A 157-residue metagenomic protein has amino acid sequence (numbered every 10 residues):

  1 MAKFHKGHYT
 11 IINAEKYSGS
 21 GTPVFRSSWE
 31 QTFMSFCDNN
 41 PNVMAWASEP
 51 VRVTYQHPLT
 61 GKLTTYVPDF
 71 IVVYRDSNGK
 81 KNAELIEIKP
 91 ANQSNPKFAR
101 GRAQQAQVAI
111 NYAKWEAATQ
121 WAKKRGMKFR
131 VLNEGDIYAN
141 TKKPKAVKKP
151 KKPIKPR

Functional and structural regions predicted by a protein language model:
M1-R157: Electrostatic, structured charged patches in enzyme active sites and in nucleic-acid/phosphate-binding
